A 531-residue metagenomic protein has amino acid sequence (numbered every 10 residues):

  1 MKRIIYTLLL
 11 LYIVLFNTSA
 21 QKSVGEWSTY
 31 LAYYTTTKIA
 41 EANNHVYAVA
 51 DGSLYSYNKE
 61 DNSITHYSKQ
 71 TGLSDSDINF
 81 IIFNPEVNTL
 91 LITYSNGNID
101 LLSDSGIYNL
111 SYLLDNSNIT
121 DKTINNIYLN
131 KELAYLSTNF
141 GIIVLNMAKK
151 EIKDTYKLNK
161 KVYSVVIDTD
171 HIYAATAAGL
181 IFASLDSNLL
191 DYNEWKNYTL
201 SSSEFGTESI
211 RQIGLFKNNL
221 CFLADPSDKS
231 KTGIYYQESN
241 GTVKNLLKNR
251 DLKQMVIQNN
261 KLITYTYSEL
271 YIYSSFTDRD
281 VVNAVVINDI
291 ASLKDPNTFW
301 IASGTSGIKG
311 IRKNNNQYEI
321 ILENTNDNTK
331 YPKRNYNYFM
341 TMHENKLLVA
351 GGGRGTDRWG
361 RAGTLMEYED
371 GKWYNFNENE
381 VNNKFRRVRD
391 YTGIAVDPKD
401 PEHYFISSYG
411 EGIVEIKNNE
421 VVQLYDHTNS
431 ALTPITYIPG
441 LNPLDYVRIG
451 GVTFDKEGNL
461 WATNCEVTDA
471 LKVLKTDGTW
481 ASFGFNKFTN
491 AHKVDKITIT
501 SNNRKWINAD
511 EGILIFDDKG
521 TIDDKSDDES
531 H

Functional and structural regions predicted by a protein language model:
M1-E26, W461: Bacterial Sec-dependent N-terminal signal peptides
A20-H531: Carboxylate-rich, polar loop motifs that coordinate divalent cations or form catalytic acidic clusters
